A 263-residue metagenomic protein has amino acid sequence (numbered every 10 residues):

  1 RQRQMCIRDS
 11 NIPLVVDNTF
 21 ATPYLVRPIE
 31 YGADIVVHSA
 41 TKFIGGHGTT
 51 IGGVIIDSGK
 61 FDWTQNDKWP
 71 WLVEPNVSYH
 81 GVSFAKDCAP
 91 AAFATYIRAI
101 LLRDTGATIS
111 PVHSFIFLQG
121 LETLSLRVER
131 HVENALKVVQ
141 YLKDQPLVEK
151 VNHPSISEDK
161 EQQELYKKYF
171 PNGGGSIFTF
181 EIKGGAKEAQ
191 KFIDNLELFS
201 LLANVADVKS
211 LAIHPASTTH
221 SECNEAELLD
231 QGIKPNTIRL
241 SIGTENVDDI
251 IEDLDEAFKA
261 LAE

Functional and structural regions predicted by a protein language model:
R1, I12-G46: Conserved PLP phosphate-binding loop immediately N-terminal to the Schiff-base lysine helix in PLP-dependent enzymes
R1, R127, D194-N195, S210-E263: PLP-dependent enzyme catalytic core of the Aspartate aminotransferase-like
Q2-I7: Short, small-residue-biased leader/transition segments that mark boundaries at the very start of proteins
R8-I12, T123: Short, surface-exposed connector motifs at secondary-structure boundaries
L14-D17, P28, G53, H131 (+2 more regions): Buried hydrophobic positions in well-ordered alpha/beta secondary-structure cores of metabolic enzymes
T19-A21, I156, K183, G243-E245: Active-site beta-loop-alpha junctions enriched in small/polar residues
P23, K187, D249: Residues that form or flank phosphate/diphosphate-binding pockets in enzymes that use nucleotide phosphates
I35-H38, I44-I177, E181-S210: Active-site C-terminal subdomain of aminotransferase-like
